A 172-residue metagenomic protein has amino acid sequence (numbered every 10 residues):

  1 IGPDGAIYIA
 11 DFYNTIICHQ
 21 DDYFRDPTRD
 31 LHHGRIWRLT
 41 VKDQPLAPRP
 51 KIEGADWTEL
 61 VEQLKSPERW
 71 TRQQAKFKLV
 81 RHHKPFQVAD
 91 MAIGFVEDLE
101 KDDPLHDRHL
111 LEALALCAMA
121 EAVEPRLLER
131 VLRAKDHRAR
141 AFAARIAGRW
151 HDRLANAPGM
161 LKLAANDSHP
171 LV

Functional and structural regions predicted by a protein language model:
I1-E62, W70, K78-R81, N156: Beta-propeller domains with acidic blade repeats across secreted/periplasmic ectodomains and cytosolic WD/CNH propellers
I9, A139-W150, A157, L161 (+1 more regions): Extended, hydrophobic alpha-helical segments in both membrane/secreted and soluble proteins
E53-V61, K84-E100, E121-R133, D152-A165: Amphipathic alpha-helical scaffolding segments comprising HEAT/armadillo-like alpha-solenoid repeats
P67-E68, L105-H106, K135-D136, S168-H169: Short inter-helical turns and helix N-cap capping residues of alpha-solenoid HEAT/ARM repeat scaffolds
T71-R72, D107-L110, R140: Residue-level detector of extended alpha-helical repeat arrays and alpha-solenoid scaffolds
K76, L111-L114, E129, A144-R145 (+1 more regions): Hydrophobic core positions within HEAT/HEAT-like alpha-solenoid repeats
V80, A115-A118, G148: Structural signature of alpha-helical solenoid repeat scaffolds
D107-M119: An alpha-helical repeat/solenoid feature that recognizes helix-turn-helix modules
